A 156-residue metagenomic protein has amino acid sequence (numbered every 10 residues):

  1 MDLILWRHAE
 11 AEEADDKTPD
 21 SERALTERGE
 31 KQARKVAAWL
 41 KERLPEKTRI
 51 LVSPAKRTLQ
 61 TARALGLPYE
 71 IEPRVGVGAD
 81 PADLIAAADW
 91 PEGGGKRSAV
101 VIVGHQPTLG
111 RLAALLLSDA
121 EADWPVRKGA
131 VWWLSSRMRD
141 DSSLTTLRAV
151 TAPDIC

Functional and structural regions predicted by a protein language model:
D2-D83, A122-V126: Active-site-proximal alpha-helix that buttresses catalytic centers in soluble enzyme cores
L3, R97-V101, V131: Residue-level preference for the first positions of well-ordered beta-strands
R43-E46, W90-S98: Glycine-rich phosphate-binding loop signature in dinucleotide/nucleotide-binding domains
A64-L65, L115-L116, R137: Residue-level signal for well-ordered alpha-helical positions
A79-I85, W132-S135: Short, charged, surface-exposed secondary-structure boundary motifs
I85-P91, D141: Short, surface-exposed amphipathic charged segments that create phosphate/polyanion-binding patches used for binding
G95-L117: A glycine-rich beta-strand to alpha-helix segment that forms a phosphate/ribose-binding loop at ligand/cofactor sites
A120-T146, A152-I155: Domain-level recognition of soluble alpha/beta enzyme cores, biased toward histidine phosphatases/phosphomutases
